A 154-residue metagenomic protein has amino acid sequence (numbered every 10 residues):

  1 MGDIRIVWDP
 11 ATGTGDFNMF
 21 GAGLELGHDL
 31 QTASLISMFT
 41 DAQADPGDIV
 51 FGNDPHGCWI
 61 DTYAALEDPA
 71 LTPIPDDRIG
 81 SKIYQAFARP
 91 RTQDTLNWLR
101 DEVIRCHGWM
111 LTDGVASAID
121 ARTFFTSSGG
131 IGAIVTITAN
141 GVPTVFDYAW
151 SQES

Functional and structural regions predicted by a protein language model:
M1-R105, A116-S154: Immediate N-terminus of the mature polypeptide
D113: Structured, beta-strand-rich domain cores that present glycine/charged loop surfaces used to bind extended ligands
